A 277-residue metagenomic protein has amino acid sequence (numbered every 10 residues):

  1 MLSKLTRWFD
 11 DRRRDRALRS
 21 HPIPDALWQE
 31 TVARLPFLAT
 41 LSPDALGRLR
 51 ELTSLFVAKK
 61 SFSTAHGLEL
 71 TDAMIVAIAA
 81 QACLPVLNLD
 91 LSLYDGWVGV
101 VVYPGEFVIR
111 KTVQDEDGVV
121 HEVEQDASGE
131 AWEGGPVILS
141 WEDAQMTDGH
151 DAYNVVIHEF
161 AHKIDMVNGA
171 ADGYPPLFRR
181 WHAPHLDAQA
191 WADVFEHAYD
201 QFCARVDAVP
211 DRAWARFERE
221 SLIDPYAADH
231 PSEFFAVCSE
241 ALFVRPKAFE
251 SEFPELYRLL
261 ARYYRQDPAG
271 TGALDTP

Functional and structural regions predicted by a protein language model:
M1-A26: Charged, compositionally biased N-terminal leader segments and the immediate start of the first structured element
D15-L18, P36, V57, S61-F62 (+3 more regions): Metalloprotease/metallohydrolase-associated module, dominated by Zn2+-dependent proteases
S20-K59: Amphipathic alpha-helical packing elements
S42, D151-N168, A236: Active-site recognition of the HExxH zinc-binding catalytic motif
P43-D44, A65-A73, P225-E233: Structural motif
L49, T53, I75-A82: Short amphipathic alpha-helical coiled-coil/interface segments
T71-A77, V102: Acidic helix-start/capping segments at beta-turn-to-alpha-helix junctions
